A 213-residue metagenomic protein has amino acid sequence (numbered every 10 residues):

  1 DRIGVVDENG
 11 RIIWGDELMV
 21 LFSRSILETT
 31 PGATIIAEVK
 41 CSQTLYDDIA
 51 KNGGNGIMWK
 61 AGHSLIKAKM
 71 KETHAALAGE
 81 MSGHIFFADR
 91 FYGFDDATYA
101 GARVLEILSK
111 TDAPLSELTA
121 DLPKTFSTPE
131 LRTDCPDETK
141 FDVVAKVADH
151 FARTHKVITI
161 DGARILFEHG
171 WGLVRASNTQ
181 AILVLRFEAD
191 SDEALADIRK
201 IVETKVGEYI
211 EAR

Functional and structural regions predicted by a protein language model:
I3-M19, L45-Y46: Short Gly/Thr/Asp-enriched flexible loops that form oxyanion-binding sites at enzyme active sites
I12, E17-A33: Structural motif
E28-R213: Phosphate-binding and adjacent anionic-ligand microenvironments
